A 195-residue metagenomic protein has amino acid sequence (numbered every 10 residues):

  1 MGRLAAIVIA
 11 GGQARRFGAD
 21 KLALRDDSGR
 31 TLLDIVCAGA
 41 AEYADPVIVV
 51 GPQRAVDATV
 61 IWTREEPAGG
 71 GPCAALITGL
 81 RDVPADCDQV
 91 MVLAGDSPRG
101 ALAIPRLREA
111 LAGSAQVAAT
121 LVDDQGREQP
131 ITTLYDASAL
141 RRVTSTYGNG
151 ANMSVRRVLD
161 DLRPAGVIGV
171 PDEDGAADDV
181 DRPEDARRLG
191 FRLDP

Functional and structural regions predicted by a protein language model:
M1-V155, D160-G175, P183-E184, D194: Nucleotide and nucleotide-moiety/phosphate-recognizing core
D178: Dinucleotide-binding Rossmann-like beta1-alpha1 core, especially the glycine-rich loop that anchors the ADP
R187-F191: Acidic two-metal-ion nuclease catalytic site recognized across multiple nuclease folds, prominently DnaQ/RNase D-T
